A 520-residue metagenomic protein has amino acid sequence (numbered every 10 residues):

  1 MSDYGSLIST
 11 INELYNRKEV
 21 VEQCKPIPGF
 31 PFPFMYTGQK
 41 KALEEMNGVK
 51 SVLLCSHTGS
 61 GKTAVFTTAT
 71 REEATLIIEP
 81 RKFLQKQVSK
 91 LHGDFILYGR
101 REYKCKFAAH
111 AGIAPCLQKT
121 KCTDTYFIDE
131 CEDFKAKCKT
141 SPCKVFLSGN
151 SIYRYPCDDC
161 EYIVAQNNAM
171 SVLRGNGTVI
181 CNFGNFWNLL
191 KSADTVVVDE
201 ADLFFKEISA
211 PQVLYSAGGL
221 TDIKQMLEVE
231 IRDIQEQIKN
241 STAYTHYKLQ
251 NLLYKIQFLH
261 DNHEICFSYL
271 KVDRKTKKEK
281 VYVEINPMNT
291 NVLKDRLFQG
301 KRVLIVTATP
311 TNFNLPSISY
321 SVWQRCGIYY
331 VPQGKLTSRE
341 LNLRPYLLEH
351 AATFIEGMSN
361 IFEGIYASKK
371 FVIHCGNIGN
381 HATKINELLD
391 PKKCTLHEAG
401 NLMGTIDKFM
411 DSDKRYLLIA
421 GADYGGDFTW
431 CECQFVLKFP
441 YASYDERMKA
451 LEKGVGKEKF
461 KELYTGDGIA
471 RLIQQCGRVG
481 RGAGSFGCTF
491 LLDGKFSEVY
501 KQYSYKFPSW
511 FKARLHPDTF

Functional and structural regions predicted by a protein language model:
S2-G29, T75-G177, D233, Q237-A243 (+2 more regions): A substrate-engagement module of RecA-like helicase motors
N12-L53: Conserved pre-motif I regulatory segment
V49-T68: Walker A/P-loop
T75, G364-I385: Conserved strand-helix element at the start of the C-terminal RecA-like helicase core
K86-K90, C157-G177, N182-Q250, A308-S317 (+1 more regions): Signature of the SF2 helicase/ATPase Hel1-core->accessory helical subdomain module
P156-R174, T245-K335, H397-T405, I419-G421: A contiguous, basic/glycine-rich beta-loop/short-helix subdomain that forms a polymer-engagement track
D295-G300, K335-I373: Conserved interdomain hinge at the start of the Helicase C-terminal
K335-N342, N401-F496: Conserved RecA-like P-loop NTPase helicase motor core
